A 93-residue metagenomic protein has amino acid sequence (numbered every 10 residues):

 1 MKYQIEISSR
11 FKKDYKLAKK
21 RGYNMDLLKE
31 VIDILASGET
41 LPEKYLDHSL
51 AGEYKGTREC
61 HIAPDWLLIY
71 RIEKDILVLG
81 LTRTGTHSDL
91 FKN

Functional and structural regions predicted by a protein language model:
K2-Q4, R10-K13, Y23-M25, E30 (+3 more regions): Enriched for short, Lys/Arg-rich terminal
K20-R21, T40: Alpha-helix boundary/capping and short turn/kink residues
I34-H61: A short, surface-exposed loop/turn module that caps and links secondary-structure elements
